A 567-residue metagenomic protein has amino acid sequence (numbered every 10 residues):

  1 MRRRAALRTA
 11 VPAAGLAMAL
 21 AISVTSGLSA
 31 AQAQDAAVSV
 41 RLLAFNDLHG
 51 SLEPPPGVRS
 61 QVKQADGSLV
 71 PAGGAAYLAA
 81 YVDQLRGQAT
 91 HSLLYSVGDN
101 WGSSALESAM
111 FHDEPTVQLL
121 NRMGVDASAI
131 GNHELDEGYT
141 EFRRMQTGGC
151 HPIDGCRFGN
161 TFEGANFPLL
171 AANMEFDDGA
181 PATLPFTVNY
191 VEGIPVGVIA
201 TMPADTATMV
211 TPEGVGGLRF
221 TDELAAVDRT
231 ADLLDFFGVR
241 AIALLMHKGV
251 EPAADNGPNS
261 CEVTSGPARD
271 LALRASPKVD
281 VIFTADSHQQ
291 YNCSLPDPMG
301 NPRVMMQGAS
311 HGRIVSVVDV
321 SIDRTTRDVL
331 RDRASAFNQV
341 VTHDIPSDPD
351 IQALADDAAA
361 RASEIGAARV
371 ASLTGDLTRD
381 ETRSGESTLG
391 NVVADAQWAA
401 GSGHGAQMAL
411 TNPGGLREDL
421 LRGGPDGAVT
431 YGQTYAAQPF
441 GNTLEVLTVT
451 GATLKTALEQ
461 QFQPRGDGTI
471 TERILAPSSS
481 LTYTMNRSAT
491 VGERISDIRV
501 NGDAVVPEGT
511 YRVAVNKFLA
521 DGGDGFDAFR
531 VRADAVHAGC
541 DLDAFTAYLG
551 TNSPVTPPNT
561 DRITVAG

Functional and structural regions predicted by a protein language model:
M1-L7: N-terminal secretory signal peptides that target proteins for export/translocation
R2, A75-A76, N301, I351-A355: Zymogen propeptides/activation segments of proteases
L7-A21: Sec-dependent N-terminal signal peptides
A21-A36: C-terminal region of N-terminal signal peptides and the immediate post-cleavage residues of exported proteins
Q34-H343, S384, T388-A399, A409 (+3 more regions): Acidic, metal/ion-coordinating pockets
V38-R41, S51, G159-N173, D177-F186 (+5 more regions): Feature captures C-terminal
N46-D66, V370-D380, A437-F440, G522-R530: Acidic/histidine-rich, surface-exposed loop or edge segments in extracytoplasmic proteins
V329-V429: Hard-cation-handling environments
